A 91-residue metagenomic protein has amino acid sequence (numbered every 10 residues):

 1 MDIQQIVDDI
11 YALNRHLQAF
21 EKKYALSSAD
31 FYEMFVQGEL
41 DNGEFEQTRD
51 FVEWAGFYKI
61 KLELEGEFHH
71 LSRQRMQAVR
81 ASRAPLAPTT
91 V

Functional and structural regions predicted by a protein language model:
M1-V91: Extended, charge-rich alpha-helical interface modules
